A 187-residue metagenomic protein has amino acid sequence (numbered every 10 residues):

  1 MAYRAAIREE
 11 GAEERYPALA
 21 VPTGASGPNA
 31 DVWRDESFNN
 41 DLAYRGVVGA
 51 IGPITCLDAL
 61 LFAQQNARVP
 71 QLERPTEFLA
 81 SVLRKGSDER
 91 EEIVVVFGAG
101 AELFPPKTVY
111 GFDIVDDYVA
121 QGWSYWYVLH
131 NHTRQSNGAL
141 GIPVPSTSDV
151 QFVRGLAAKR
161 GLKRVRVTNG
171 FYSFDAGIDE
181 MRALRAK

Functional and structural regions predicted by a protein language model:
M1-D31, V109-K187: Active-site-proximal loop/helix of nucleotide/amide-processing enzymes and allied scaffolds
M1-Q121: Glycine-rich short-loop/terminal segments
